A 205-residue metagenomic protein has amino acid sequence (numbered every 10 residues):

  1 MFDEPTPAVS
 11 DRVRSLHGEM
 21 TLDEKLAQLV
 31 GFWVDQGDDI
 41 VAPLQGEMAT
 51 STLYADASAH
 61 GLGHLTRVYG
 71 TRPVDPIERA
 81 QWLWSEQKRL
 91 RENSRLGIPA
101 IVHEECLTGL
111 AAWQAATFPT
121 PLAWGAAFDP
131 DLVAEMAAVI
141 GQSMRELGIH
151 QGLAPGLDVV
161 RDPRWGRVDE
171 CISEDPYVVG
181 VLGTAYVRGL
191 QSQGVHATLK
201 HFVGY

Functional and structural regions predicted by a protein language model:
M1-G204: N-terminal beta-rich core of secreted/periplasmic extracellular enzymes
